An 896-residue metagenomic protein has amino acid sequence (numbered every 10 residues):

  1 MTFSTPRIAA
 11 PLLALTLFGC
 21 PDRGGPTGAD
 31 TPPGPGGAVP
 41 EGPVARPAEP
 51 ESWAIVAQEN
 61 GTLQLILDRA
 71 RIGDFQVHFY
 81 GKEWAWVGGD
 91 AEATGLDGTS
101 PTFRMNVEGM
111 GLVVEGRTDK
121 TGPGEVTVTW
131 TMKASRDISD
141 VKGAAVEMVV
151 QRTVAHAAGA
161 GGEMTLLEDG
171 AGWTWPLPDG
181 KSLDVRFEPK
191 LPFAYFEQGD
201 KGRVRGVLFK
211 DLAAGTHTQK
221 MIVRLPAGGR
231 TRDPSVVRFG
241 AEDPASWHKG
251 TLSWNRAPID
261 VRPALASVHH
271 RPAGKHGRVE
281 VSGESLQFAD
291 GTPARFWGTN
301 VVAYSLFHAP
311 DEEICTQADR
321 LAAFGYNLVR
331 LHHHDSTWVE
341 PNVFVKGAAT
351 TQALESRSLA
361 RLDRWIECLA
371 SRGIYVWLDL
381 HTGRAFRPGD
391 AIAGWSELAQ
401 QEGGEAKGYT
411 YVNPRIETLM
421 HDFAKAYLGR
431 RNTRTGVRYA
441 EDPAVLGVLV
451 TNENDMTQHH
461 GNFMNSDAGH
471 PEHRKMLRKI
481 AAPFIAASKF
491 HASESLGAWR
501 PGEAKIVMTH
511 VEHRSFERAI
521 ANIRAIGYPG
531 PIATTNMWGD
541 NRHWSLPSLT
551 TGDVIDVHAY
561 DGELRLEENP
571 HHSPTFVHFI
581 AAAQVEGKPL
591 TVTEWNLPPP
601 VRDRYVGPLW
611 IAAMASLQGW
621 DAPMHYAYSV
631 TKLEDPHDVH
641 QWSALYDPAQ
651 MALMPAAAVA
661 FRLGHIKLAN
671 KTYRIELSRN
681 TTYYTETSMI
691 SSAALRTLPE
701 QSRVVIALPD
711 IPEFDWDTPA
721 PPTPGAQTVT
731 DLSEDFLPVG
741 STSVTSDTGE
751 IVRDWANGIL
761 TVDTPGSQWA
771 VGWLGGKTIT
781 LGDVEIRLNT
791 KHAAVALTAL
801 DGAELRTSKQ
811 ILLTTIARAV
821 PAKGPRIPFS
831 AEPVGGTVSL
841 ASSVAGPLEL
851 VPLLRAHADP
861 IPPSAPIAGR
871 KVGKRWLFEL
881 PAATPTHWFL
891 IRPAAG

Functional and structural regions predicted by a protein language model:
V39-E49, T131-Y195, D200: Polysaccharide-binding surfaces and accessory modules of carbohydrate-active proteins
G42-G109, E115, F239-N255, S305: Acidic-aromatic substrate-binding/catalytic surfaces of carbohydrate-active enzymes
F75-W86, G95-T99, N106-G109, S139-D140 (+2 more regions): Beta-strand-rich recognition/accessory modules
M105-A158, H217-Q219: Acidic, contiguous internal or C-terminal segments within carbohydrate-active enzymes that form a structured patch used
T216, A796-L797, V872-G896: C-terminal beta-strand-rich structural cap/linker in extracellular carbohydrate-active enzymes
R278-G552: Active-site mouth of glycoside hydrolases
R430, S515-P531, D540, W544-L732: Catalytic-core region of carbohydrate-active enzymes that cleave or remodel glycosidic bonds
H665-V844, L848-A865, K871-R875, A882: Long, low-hydrophobicity ectodomains and other hydrophilic envelope-associated domains
